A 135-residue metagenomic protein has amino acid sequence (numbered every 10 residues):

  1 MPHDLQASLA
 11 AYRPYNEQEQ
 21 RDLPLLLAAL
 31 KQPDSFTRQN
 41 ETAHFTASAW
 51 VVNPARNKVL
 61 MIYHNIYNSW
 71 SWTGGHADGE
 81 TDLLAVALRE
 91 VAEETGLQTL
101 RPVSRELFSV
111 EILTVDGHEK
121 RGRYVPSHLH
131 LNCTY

Functional and structural regions predicted by a protein language model:
P2-D4: Non-transmembrane, interaction-prone alpha-helical and coil segments associated with secretion and export
A11-S48: Acidic, metal-coordinating catalytic segment for phosphate/diphosphate chemistry, firing primarily on the Nudix
K31-S35, F45, L83, V115-G122: Short acidic (Asp/Glu) patches
A43-H44, P54-R56: Short, flexible loop/turn motifs enriched in small residues
A47, N57, L131-C133: Change "...and in nucleic-acid phosphodiester-cleaving endonucleases..." to "...and in nucleic-acid processing enzymes
A55-L100: Conserved Nudix-box catalytic region and its N-terminal flanking loop in Nudix hydrolases and closely related
G96-Y135: Active-site segment of metal-dependent pyrophosphate-handling enzymes, primarily the Nudix hydrolase catalytic core
